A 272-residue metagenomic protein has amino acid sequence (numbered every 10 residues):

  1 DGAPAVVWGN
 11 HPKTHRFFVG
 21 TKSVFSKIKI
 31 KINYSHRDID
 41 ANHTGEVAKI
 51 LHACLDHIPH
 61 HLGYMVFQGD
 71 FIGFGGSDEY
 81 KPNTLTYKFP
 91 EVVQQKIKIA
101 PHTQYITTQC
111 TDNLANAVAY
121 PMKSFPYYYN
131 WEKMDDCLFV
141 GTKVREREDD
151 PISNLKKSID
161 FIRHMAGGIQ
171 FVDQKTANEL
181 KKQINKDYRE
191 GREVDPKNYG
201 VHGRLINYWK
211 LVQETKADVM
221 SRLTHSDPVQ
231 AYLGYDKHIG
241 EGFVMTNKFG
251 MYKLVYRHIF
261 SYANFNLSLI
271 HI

Functional and structural regions predicted by a protein language model:
D1-F171, F265-S268: Covalent nucleotidyltransferase core used to form phosphodiester bonds in nucleic acids
E146-K216: Long, charge-rich alpha-helical interaction segments
Y208, T224-H225, Y232-I239: Long, polar low-complexity intrinsically disordered regions
T215, S226-P228, G234, N247: C-terminal functional module detector
Y235-I239, F243, K248-L254: Terminal, contiguous helix-loop blocks that mediate binding/assembly
M251-K253, H258-L267: Mid-to-C-terminal functional-domain signal that highlights helix-capping/loop sites within ligand-binding modules
I270-I272: Conserved small/polar residues in nucleotide/adenosyl-binding loops
